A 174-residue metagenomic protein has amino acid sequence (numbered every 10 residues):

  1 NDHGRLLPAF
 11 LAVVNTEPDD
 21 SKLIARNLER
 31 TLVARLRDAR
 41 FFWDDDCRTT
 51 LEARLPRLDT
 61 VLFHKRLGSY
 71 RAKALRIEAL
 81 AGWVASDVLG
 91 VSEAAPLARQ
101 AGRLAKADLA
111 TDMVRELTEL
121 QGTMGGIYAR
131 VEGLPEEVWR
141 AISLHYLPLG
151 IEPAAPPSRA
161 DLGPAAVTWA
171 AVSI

Functional and structural regions predicted by a protein language model:
N1-D46: His/Asp/Glu-rich acidic catalytic environments and adjacent acidic regulatory segments
L11-P18, R37-R40, R57-L67, V84 (+2 more regions): Glycine- and acidic
E17-N27, W43-D46, T50, L62-S69 (+1 more regions): Non-transmembrane, amphipathic alpha-helical segments
A25, F42-E52, S69-A74, M113 (+2 more regions): Short coil/turn segments at secondary-structure boundaries
V61, A98, G102, G126-R130 (+1 more regions): Histidine/acidic-rich helix-loop-helix segments that form or flank divalent-metal centers in metalloenzyme catalytic
K73, K106-E119, G163-I174: Conserved phosphate/anionic-ligand binding catalytic regions in large, soluble enzymes, centered on
E78-A85, Q121-R130: An active-site-proximal "capping" alpha-helix that borders the catalytic cofactor pocket
V84-A94, E132: Inter-helical turn/loop segments and adjacent helix faces that build the functional surface of alpha-helical bundle
